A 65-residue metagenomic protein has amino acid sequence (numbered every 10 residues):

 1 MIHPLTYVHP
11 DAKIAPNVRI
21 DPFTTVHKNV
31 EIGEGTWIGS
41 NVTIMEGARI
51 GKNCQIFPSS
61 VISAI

Functional and structural regions predicted by a protein language model:
T6, A12, N17-I20, T24 (+6 more regions): A structural motif detector for beta-strand N-caps
V61-I65: Short, intrinsically disordered, charge-balanced linker/junction segments flanking boundaries in proteins
